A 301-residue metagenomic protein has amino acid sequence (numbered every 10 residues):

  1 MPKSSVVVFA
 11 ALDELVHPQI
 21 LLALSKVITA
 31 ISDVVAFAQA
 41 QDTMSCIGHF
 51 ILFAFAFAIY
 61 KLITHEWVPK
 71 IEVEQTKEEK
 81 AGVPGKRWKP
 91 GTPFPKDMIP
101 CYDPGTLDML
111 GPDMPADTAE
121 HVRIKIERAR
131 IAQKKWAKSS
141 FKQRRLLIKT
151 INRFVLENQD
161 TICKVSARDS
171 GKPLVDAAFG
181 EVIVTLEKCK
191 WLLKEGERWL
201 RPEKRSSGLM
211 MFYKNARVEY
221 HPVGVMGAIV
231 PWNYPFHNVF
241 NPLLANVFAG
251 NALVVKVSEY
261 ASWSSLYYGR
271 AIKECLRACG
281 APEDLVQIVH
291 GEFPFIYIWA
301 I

Functional and structural regions predicted by a protein language model:
M1-H17: Extracytoplasmic/lumenal ectodomains and periplasmic regions of secretory and membrane proteins
P2-S4, L21-N215: N-terminal Rossmann-like NAD(P)+-binding subdomain of aldehyde/semialdehyde dehydrogenases
F9-L12, H49, F240: Generic N-terminal initiation segments characterized by hydrophobic and/or small/turn-forming residues
S206-I301: Rossmann-like NAD(P) dinucleotide-binding subdomain of oxidoreductase/dehydrogenase enzymes
